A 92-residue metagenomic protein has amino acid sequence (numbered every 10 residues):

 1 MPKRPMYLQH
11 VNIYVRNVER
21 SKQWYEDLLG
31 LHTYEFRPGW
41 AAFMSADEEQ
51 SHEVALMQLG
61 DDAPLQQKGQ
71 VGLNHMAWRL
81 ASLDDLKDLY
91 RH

Functional and structural regions predicted by a protein language model:
M1-E19, L73-M76: N-terminal beta-strand motif that seeds the catalytic metal site of vicinal oxygen chelate
V15-R20, A77-H92: Vicinal oxygen chelate
S21-E26: Conserved active-site tyrosine of GNAT-family acetyltransferases
H32-Q70, L80: Conserved short beta-strand elements that form part of the metal-binding/catalytic scaffold of enzyme active sites
G69-G72, L89: Generic hydrophobic, aliphatic-rich segments that mediate packing or membrane embedding
